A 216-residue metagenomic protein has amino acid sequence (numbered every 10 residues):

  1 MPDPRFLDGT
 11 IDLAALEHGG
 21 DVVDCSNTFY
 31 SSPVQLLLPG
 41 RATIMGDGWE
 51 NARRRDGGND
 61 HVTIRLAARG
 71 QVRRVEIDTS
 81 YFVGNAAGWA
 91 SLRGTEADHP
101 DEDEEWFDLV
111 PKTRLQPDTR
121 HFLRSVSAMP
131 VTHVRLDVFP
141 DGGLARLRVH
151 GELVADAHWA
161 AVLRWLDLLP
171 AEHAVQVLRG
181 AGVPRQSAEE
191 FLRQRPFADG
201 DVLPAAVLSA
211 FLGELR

Functional and structural regions predicted by a protein language model:
M1-A67, V83-N85, L153, H158-R216: Disordered, acidic Ser/Thr/Pro-rich linker "stalks" and the adjacent N-terminal cap of the next globular domain
N59, R69, F107-A145, G151 (+3 more regions): Beta-sandwich interaction modules
I64, V75, L92, V134-L136 (+1 more regions): Structural signal for hydrophobic/aromatic residues that build the beta-strand cores of folded beta-sheet domains
G70-G84, V134-L136: A short beta-strand element within beta-rich, extracytoplasmic domains of secreted/secretory-pathway proteins
R74, A87-W89, L144: Exposed beta-strand and adjacent loop surfaces of beta-rich binding modules that mediate intermolecular recognition
D78, R93-A97, H150: Predominantly extracellular/luminal cell-surface or secreted proteins
V83-D98: Short, surface-exposed beta-strand/strand-loop-strand elements in extracellular ectodomains
P100-V110, D156-A160: Surface-exposed loop/edge segments in extracytoplasmic proteins
